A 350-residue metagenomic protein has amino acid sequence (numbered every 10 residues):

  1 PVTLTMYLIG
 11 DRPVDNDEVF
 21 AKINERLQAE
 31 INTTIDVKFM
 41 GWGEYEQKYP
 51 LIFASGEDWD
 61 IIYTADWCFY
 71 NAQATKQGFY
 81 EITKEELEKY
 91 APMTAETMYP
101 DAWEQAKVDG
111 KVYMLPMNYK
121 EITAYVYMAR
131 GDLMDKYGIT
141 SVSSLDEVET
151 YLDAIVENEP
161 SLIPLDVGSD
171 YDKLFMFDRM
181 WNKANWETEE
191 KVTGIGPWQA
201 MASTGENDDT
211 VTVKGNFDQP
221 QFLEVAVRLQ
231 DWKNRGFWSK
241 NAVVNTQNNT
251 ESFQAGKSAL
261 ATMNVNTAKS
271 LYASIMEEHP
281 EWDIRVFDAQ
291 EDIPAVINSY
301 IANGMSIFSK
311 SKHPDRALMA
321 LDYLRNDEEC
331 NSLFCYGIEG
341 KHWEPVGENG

Functional and structural regions predicted by a protein language model:
P1-G350: Extracytoplasmic/secretory soluble proteins
